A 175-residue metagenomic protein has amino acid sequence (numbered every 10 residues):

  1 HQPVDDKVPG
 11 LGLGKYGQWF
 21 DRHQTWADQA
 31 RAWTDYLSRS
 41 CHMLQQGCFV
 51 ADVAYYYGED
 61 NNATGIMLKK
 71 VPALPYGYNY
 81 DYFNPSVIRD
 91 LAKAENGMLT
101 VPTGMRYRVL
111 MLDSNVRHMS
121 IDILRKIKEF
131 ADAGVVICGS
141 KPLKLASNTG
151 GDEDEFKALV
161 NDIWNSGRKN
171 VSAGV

Functional and structural regions predicted by a protein language model:
H1-V175: Carbohydrate-binding surfaces of carbohydrate-active enzymes
